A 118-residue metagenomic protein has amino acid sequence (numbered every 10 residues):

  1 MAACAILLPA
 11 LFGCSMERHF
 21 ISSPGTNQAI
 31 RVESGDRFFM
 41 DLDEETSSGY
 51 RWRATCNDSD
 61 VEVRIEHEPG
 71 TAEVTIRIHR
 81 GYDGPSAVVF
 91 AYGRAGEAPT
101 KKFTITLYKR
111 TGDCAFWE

Functional and structural regions predicted by a protein language model:
M1-F12: Sec-dependent bacterial lipoprotein signal peptides
S15-F39: N-terminal edge beta-strand
I30-T46, R77-R80: Beta-strand cores of secreted/periplasmic/IMS beta-sandwich domains, seen most often in copper-related folds
S48-Y50, T55-H67: Short, solvent-exposed loop/linker segments at beta-strand-coil boundaries, enriched for Pro/Gly and Ser/Thr
P69-T75: Aromatic sugar-binding surface patches on proteins that engage polysaccharides or sugar-phosphate polymers
H79-V89: Glycine-centered tight-turn and secondary-structure capping sites
A91-A95: Beta-strand-rich extracellular modules
Y108-E118: Low-complexity, Pro/Ser/Thr- and charge-rich linker/hinge segments at domain boundaries
